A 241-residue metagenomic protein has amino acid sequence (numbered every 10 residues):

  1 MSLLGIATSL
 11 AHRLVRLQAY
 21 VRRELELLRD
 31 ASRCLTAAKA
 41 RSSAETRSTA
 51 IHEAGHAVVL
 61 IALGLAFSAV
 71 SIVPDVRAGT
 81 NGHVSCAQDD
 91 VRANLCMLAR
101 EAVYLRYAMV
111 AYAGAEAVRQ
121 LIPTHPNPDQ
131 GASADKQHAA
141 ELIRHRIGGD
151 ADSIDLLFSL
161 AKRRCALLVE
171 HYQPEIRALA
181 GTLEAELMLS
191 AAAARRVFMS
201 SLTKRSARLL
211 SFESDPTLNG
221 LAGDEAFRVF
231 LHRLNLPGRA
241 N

Functional and structural regions predicted by a protein language model:
G5, A11-N241: Soluble catalytic regions of large protease machineries
